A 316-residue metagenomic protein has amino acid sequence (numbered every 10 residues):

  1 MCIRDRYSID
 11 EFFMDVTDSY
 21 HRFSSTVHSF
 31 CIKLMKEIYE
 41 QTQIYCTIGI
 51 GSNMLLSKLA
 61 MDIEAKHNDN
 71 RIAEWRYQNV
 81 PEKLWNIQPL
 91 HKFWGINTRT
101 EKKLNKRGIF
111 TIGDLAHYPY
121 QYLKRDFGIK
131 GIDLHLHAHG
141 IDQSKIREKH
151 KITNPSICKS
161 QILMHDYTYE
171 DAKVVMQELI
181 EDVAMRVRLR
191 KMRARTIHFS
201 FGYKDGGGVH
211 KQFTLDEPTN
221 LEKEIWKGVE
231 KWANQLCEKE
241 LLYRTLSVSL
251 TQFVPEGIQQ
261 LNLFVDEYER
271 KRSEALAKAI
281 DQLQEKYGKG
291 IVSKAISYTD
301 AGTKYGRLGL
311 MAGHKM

Functional and structural regions predicted by a protein language model:
M1-I3, G288: Single conserved hydrophobic/aromatic residue that forms the stacking wall/gate of nucleotide- or nucleobase-binding
R4-D166, Q282, A295-M316: Nucleic-acid-contacting surfaces of polymerase cores and analogous helical-repeat interfaces
Y7-E11, G51-M54, M192-T196, L241-T245: Short Gly/Ser/Thr- and Asp/Glu-enriched loop/turn motifs at secondary-structure junctions
F12-D18, H210-L215, Q260-D266: Short, hydrophobic beta-strand segments
M54-H67, A138, L179, V183 (+7 more regions): Stable alpha-helical structural segments in soluble proteins, enriched in small hydrophobic residues
K92, K102-Y243: DNA-contacting surface of Y-family translesion DNA polymerases
P218-M316: Acidic, metal-coordinating catalytic segment for phosphate/diphosphate chemistry, firing primarily on the Nudix
